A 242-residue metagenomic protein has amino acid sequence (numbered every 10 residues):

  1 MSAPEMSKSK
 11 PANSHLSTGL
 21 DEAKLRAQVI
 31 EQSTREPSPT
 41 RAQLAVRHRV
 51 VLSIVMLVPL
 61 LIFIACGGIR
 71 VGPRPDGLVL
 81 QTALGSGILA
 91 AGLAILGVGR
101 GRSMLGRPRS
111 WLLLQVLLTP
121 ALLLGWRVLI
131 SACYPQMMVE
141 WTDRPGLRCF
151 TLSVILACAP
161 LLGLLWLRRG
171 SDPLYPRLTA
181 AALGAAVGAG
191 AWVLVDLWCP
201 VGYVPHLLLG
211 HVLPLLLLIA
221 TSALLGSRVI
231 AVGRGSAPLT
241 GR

Functional and structural regions predicted by a protein language model:
M1-L44: Disordered, charged N-terminal biogenesis/targeting segments of membrane/secreted proteins
A42-E140: Selected alpha-helical membrane-embedding segments in polytopic membrane proteins
P75-T82, W111, M138-F150, L178 (+1 more regions): Non-cytosolic membrane-interface motifs at loop->transmembrane helix junctions
S86-G99, V154-G163, L215-R228: Hydrophobic cores of alpha-helical transmembrane segments in multi-pass inner/ER membrane proteins, independent
L124-L178: Membrane-proximal helix-loop-helix units in multi-pass membrane proteins
L124-Y134, A189-G202, S227: Hydrophobic alpha-helical transmembrane segments in multi-pass integral membrane proteins
L156-A159, L178-D196: Hydrophobic alpha-helical membrane segments
G233-R242: Short, highly charged, low-complexity non-transmembrane loops/tails of multi-pass membrane proteins
